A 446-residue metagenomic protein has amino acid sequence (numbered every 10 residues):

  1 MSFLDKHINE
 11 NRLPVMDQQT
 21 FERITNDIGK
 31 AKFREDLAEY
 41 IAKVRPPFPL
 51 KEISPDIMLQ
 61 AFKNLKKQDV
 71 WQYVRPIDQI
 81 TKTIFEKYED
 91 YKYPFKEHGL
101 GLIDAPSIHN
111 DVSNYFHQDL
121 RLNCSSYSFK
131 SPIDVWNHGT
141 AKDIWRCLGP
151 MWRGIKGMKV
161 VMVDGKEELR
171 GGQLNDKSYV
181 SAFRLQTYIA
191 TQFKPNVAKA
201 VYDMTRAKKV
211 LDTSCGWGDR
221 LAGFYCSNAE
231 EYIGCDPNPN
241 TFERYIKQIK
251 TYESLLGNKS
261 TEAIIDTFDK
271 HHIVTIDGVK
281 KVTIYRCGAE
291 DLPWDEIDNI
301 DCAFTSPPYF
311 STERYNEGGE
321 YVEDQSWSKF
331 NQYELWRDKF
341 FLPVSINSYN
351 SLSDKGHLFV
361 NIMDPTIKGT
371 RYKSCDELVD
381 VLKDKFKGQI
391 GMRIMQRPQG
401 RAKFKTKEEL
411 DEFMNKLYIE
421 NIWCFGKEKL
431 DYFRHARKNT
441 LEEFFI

Functional and structural regions predicted by a protein language model:
M1-T191, T370-C375, T440-F445: N-terminal accessory regions of S-adenosyl-L-methionine
A198-M204, K209-F224, G234-P237, R286-E317 (+2 more regions): Conserved proline-anchored active-site loop of SAM-dependent methyltransferases that bridges a beta-strand
Y225-E230, K250-T251, V379-K385: Short, surface-exposed basic-aromatic patches at helix termini and helix-loop junctions that form
N240-E243: Short alpha-helix immediately C-terminal to the canonical SAM-binding loop
I246-E296: S-adenosyl-L-methionine
I300-V344, P365-I367: Mobile active-site "lid"/loop adjacent to the S-adenosyl-L-methionine
Y333-R397: Conserved Class I SAM-dependent methyltransferase catalytic core
T370-N439: Class I S-adenosyl-L-methionine
